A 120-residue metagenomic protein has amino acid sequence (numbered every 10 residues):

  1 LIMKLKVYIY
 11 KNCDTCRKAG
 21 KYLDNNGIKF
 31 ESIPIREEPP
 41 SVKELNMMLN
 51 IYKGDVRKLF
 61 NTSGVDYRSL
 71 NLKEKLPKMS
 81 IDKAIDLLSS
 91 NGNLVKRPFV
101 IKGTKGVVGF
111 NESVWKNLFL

Functional and structural regions predicted by a protein language model:
L1-I2, M47: Residue-level detector of intrinsically disordered terminal segments
I2-K4, V95-K96: A structure-centric signal for secondary-structure junctions around beta-strands
M3-N26, F30-I35: Local sequence-structure signature of Cys/Sec-based thiol-disulfide redox active-site neighborhoods
E37-L120: Thiol/selenol-based redox catalytic cores and closely related redox-interacting motifs
